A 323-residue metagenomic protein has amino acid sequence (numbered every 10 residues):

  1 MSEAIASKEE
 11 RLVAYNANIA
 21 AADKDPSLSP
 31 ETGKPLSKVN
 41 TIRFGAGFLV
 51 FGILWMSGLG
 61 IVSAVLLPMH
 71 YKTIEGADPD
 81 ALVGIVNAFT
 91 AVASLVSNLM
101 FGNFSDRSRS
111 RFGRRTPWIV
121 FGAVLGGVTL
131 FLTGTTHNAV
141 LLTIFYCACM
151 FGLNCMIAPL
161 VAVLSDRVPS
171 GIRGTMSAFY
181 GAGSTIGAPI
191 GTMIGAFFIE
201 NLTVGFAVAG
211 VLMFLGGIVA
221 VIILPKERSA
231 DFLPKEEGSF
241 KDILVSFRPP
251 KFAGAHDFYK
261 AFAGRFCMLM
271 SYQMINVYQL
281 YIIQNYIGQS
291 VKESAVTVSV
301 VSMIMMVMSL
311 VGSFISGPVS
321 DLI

Functional and structural regions predicted by a protein language model:
E3, E9-I42, E227-A263: Juxtamembrane intracellular "pre-TM" segments in multi-pass secondary transporters
P26-A91, Y259-G264, M268-G288: Helix-loop boundary and gating motifs at the non-cytosolic
T90-L95, G174-F197: Glycine-rich segments within core transmembrane alpha-helices of 12-TM secondary carriers
A91-L95, L99, A188-P189, M306-F314: Residue-level signature of mid-helix packing/kink "hotspots" within the transmembrane helices of 12-pass Major
N98-F112, G312-I323: Helix-to-loop junctions at the C-terminal end of transmembrane segments in multipass secondary transporters
V120-H137: C-terminal ends and interior cores of transmembrane alpha-helices in multi-pass membrane transporters/permeases
F121, V204-I222: Symmetry-related core transmembrane helices of the 12-TM Major Facilitator Superfamily/SLC fold
A148-G183: Cytoplasmic helix-loop-helix junction between adjacent transmembrane helices in 12-TM secondary transporters
